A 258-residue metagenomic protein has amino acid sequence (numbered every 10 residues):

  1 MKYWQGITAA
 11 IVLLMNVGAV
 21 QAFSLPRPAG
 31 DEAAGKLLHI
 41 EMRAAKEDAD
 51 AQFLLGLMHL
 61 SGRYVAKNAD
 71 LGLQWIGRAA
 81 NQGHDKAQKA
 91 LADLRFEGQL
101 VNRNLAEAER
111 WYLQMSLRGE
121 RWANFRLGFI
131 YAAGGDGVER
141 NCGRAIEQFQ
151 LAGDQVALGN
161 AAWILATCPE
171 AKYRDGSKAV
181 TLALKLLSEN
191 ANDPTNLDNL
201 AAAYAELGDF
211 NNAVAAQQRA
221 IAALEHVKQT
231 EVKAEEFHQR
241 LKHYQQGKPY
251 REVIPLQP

Functional and structural regions predicted by a protein language model:
K2, L13-L60, P249, I254: N-terminal leader/linker segments that initiate helical-solenoid repeat arrays
L25, T167-S177, L186-P258: Terminal, low-structured helical/coil segments at or just beyond the last alpha-helical repeat
A29-L37, A66-W75, V101-W111, G135-Q148 (+2 more regions): Structural signature of tandem alpha-helical TPR/SEL1-like repeats, specifically the intra-repeat loop/turn
M42-A45, G77-N81, L113-L117, E147-D154 (+2 more regions): Conserved structural position within tetratricopeptide repeats
A45-A49, S61-R63, N81-D85, E97-Q99 (+5 more regions): Short helix-capping/linker turns of helical repeat alpha-solenoids
L54-S61, A90-E97, R126-A133, A161-C168 (+1 more regions): Hydrophobic face of amphipathic alpha-helices that form TPR/SEL1-like repeat modules and related alpha-solenoid
E97, E147-N190: Alpha-helical adaptor scaffolds
